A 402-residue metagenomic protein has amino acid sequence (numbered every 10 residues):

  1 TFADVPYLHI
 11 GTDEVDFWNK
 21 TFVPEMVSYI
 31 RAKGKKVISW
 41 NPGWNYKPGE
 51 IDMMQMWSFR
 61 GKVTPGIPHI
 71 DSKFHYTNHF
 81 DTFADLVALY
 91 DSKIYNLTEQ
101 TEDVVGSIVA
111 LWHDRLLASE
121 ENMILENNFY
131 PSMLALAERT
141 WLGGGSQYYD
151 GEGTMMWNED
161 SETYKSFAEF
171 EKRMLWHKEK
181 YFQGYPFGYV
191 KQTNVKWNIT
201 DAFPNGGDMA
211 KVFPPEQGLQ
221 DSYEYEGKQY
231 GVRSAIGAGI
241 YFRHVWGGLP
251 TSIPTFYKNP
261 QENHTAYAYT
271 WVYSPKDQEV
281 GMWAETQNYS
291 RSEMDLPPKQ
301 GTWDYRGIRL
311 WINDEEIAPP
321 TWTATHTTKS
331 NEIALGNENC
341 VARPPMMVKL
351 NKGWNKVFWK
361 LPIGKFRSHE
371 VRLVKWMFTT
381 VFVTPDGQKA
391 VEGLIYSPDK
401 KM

Functional and structural regions predicted by a protein language model:
T1-I51, F59: Active-site neighborhood of glycoside hydrolase catalytic domains
K47-D52, W57-N194: Flexible, acidic glycine-rich loops studded with aromatic residues
L111, S274, T286-N288, L361-I363: Short beta-strand segments enriched in hydrophobic/aromatic residues within well-folded beta-rich domains
Y149-A168, V232, T327-N339, V374: Surface-exposed intrinsically disordered loops and tails
K172-K258, R291, W322, K356 (+1 more regions): Accessory carbohydrate-binding/adhesion or oligomerization-edge regions at the termini of glycan-active proteins
P260-Y273, R343-P344: Short beta-strands within extracellular/lumenal beta-sheet-rich domains
K276-T302: A short beta-strand element within beta-rich, extracytoplasmic domains of secreted/secretory-pathway proteins
M294-P297, G301-F378: Beta-strand-rich ligand-recognition modules
